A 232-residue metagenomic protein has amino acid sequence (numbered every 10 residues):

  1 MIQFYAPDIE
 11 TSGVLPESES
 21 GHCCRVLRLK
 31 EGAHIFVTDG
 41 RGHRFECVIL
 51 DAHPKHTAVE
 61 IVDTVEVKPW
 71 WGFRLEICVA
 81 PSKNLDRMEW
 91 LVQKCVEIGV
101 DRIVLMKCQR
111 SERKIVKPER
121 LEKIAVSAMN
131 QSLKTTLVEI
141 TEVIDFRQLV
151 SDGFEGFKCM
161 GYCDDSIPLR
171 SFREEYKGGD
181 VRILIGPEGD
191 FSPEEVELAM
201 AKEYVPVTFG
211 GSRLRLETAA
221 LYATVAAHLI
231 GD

Functional and structural regions predicted by a protein language model:
M1-E66: N-terminal positively charged helical leader segments and presequences
T11, E31-A33, H43-F45, K55-T57 (+5 more regions): A generic structural signal for short beta-strands and their flanking turns/coil linkers
V59, L137-T141, P206: Generic structural signal for residues in well-ordered beta-strands
T64, C108-S111, G211-S212: Short, ordered loop/turn segments at secondary-structure junctions
K68-C159: RNA substrate-binding interface of SAM-dependent RNA methyltransferases
K158-E197, Y204-F209: Active-site/ligand-binding-proximal alpha/beta "capping" segment
P193-D232: Structured adenosyl-cofactor binding patch, chiefly the S-adenosyl-L-methionine
